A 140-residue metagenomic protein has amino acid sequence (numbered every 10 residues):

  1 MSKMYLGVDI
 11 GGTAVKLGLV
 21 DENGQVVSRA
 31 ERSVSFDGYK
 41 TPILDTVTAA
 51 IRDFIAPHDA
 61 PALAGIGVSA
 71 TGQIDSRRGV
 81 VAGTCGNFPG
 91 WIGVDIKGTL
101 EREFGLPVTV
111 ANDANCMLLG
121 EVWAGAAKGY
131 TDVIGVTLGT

Functional and structural regions predicted by a protein language model:
S2-D45, A49, V81-G83: Short glycine-rich, Thr/Ser-proximal phosphate-binding strand/loop in the N-terminal lobe of ATP-dependent enzymes
Y5-D9, L63-G67, V133-T137: Short glycine-aspartate micro-motif
T13, A114-N115, T140: A generic "binding-loop/recognition-motif" signal
V15, S69-A70: Short loop/turn microsegments at loop-to-beta-strand junctions
D21, R32, H58, G125-V133: Bacterial carbohydrate/catabolite-sensing allosteric modules
K40, L44-T48, A62, I66 (+1 more regions): Glycine-rich phosphate-binding loop and adjoining helix at the ATP-binding site of ATP-dependent phosphoryl-transfer
V47-P57: Alpha-helical scaffold within the catalytic cores of cyclic-nucleotide enzymes
T71-I74, G139-T140: Short glycine-rich anion-binding loops that position phosphate/pyrophosphate groups of nucleotides and phosphorylated
